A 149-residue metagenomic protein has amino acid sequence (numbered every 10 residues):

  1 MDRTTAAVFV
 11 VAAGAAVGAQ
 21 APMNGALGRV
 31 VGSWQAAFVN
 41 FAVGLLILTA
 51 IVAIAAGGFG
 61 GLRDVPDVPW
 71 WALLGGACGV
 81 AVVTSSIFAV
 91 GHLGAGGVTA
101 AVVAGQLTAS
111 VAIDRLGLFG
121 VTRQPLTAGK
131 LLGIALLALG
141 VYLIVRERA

Functional and structural regions predicted by a protein language model:
M1-A12, V43-W71, T84, L93 (+2 more regions): Membrane-interface interhelical linkers
F9, A16, V43, C78-A81 (+2 more regions): Hydrophobic residues within membrane-embedded alpha-helical segments of Major Facilitator Superfamily
V10, N40-F41, W71-G79, V98-L107: Alpha-helical transmembrane segments of multi-pass membrane proteins, especially transporters and channels
A15, A19, L46, A77 (+2 more regions): Hydrophobic/aromatic residues within the transmembrane alpha-helices of Major Facilitator Superfamily
P22-V43: Juxtamembrane helix-loop-helix junctions in multi-pass membrane proteins
G25, I87, D114-R115: Small-residue-mediated transmembrane helix hinge/kink sites in multi-pass secondary transporters
R29-S33, S85-A104: Structural motif at transmembrane-helix junctions in multi-pass transporters
V43-I47, A101-L116, A135: Alpha-helical transmembrane segments of compact multi-pass small-molecule transporters, enriched in specific families
